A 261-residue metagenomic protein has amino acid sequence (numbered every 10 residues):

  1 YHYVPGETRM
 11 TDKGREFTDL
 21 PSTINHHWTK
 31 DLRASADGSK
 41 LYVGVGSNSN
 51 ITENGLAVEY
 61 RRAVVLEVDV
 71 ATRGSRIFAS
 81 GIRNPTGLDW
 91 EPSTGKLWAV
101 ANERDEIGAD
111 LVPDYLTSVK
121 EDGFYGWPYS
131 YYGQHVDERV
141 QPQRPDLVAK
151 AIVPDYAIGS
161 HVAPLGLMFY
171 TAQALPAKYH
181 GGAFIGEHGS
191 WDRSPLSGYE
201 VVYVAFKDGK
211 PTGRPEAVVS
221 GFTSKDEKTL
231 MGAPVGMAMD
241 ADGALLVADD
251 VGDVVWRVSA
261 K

Functional and structural regions predicted by a protein language model:
Y1-A36, S47-N50, G74: Asp-box/WD-like beta-propeller blade repeats and closely related beta-sheet repeat scaffolds
V4, V45-S47, A79, A101-E103 (+1 more regions): Glycine-rich, histidine-containing beta strand-loop boundary motifs that form or position
E16-L20, S80, V219-G221: Short loop/turn motifs that cap or connect beta-strands within the blades of beta-propeller-type repeat domains
I24, I77-I82: Short, glycine/acidic-rich beta->alpha junctions
T29, S47-T52, Y60-A63, V68-R73 (+3 more regions): Beta-propeller domain segments
D37-S39, G95, G181, D242-G243: Short coil/turn segments that connect the beta-strands within blades of beta-propeller domains
A71, G81, E91, D240 (+1 more regions): A short, compositionally biased micro-patch
A238-K261: Blade-level signature of beta-propeller repeat domains, shared across WD40, Kelch, NHL, RCC1 and BNR/Asp-box propellers
